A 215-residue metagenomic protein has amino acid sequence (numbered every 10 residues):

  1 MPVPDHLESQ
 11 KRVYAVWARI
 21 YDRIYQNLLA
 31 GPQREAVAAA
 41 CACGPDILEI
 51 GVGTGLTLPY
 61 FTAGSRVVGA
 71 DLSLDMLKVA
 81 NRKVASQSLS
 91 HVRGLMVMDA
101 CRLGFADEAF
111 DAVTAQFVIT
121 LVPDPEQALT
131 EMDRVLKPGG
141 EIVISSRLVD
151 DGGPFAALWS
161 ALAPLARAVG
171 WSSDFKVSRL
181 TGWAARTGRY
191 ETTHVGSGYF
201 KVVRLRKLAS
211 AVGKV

Functional and structural regions predicted by a protein language model:
M1-V16: N-terminal, positively charged/glycine-rich alpha-helical extensions of SAM-dependent methyltransferases
E8, Y25, V143-V202: C-terminal alpha-helical "lid/dimerization" subdomain adjacent to the S-adenosyl-L-methionine
N27-P45: Conserved alpha-helix/loop element of class I SAM-dependent methyltransferases that forms part of the SAM/SAH-binding
D46, R66, G139-E141: Short glycine-centered segments of the SAM/dcSAM-binding site in methyltransferase folds
L48-R102: Class I SAM-dependent methyltransferase SAM/SAH-binding core
C101-A112: A short acidic, Gly/Pro-enriched loop at the edge of an enzyme's catalytic core that lines a small-molecule cofactor
A112-D124: A short SAM/SAH-binding and catalytic strip from SAM-dependent methyltransferases
E126-P138: A short glycine-rich, Lys/Arg-flanked "PGG" loop and its adjoining helix->strand segment in the class I
